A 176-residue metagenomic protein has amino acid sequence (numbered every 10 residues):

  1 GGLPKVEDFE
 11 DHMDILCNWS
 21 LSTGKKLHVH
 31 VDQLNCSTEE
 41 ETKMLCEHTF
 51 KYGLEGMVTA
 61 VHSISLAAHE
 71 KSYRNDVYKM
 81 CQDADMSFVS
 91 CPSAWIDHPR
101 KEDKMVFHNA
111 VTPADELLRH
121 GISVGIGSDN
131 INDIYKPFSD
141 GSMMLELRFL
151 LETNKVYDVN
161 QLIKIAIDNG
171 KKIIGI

Functional and structural regions predicted by a protein language model:
G1-T59, S63-S87, K104-I126: Histidine/acidic residue-rich metal-binding segments in metalloenzymes
T38-E40, R100-K101, K136-P137: Short Asp/Glu-rich motifs
E47-M57, A94, H98, N109-I176: His/Asp/Glu-enriched, well-ordered alpha-helical/loop segment that forms or immediately abuts the divalent-metal
H62-I64, P92-K101: Short, basic, glycine/proline-bearing loop/turn elements
